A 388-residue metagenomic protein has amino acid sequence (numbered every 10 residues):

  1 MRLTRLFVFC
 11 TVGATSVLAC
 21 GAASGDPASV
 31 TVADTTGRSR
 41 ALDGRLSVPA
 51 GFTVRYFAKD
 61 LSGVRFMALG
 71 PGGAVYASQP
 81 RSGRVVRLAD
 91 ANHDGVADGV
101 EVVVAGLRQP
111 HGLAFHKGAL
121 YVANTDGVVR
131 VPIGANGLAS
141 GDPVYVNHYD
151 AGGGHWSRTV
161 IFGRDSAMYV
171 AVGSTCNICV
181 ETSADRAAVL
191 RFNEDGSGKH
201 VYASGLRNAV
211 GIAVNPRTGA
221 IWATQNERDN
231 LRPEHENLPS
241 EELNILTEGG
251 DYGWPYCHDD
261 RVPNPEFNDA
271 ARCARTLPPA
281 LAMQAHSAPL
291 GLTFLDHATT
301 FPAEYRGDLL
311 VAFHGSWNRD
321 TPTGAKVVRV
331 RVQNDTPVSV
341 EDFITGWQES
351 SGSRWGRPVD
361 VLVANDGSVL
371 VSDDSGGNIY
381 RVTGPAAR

Functional and structural regions predicted by a protein language model:
G21-S24: Bacterial signal peptide processing site
S29-A50, S157, S174-N177, A187 (+7 more regions): Beta-propeller domain segments
Y56-L61, V102-G106, Y145-G152, V201-G205 (+3 more regions): Surface loop/turn motifs at the tips and blade-to-blade linkers of beta-strand repeat domains
D60, G70, H116, I161-D165 (+3 more regions): Structural WD40 beta-propeller signal
M67, A74-A77, A119-V122, M168-V170 (+3 more regions): Hydrophobic beta-strand segments that make up the repeating blades of beta-propeller and related beta-repeat
M67, L113, V160, A209-I212 (+2 more regions): Hydrophobic core register within WD40 beta-propeller blades
H93-G99, N136-L138: Acidic, glycine-anchored loop motifs typical of Ca2+
A114-H116, D126-G163, A171-N177, G198 (+1 more regions): Asp-box/WD-like beta-propeller blade repeats and closely related beta-sheet repeat scaffolds
